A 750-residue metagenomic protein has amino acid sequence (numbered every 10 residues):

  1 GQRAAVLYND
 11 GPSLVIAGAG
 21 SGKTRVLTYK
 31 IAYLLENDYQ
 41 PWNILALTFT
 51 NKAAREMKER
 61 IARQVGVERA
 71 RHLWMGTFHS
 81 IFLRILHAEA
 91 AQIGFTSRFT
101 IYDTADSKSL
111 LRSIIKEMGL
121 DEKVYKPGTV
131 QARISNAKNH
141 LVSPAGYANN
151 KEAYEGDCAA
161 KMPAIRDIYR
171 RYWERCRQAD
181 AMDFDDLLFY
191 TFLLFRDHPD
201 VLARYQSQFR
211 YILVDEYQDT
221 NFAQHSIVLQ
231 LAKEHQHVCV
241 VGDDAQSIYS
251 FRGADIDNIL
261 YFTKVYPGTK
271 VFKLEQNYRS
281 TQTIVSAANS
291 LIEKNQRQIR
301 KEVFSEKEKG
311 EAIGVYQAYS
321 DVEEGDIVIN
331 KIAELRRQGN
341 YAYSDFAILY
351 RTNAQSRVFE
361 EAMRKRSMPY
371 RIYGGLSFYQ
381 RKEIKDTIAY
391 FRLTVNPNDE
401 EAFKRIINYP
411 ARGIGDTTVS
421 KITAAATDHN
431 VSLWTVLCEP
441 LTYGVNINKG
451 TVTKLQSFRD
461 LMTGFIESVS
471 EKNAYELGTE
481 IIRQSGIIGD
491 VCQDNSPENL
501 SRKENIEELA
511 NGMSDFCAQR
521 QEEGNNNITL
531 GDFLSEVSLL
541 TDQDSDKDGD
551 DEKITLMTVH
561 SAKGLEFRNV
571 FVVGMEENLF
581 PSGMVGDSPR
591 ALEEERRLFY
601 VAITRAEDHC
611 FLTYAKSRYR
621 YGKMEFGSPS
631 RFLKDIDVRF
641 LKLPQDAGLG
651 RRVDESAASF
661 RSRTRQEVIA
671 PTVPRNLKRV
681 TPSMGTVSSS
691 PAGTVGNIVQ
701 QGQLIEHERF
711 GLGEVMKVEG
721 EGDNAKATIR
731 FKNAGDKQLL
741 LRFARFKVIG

Functional and structural regions predicted by a protein language model:
G1-I16, R25-V26, L45-A46, A53-E56 (+4 more regions): Conserved helicase NTPase motor core
G1-S97, I101-Y102, K108, A179 (+3 more regions): P-loop NTPase Walker
G11, Y39-N43, R69-R71, L110 (+10 more regions): Short glycine-/polar-rich loops that comprise or flank the Walker A/P-loop and associated switch/sensor motifs
V15, A19-L27, A90, P267-K270 (+4 more regions): Helicase P-loop NTPase motor core
L47, M75, T100-T104, L120-G128 (+15 more regions): Conserved phosphate/pyrophosphate-binding and hydrolysis machinery centered on Walker-type P-loop NTPases, extending
A70-H72, A91-D186, F209, V271-K273 (+3 more regions): ATP-hydrolysis module of ASCE/P-loop NTPase motor domains, specifically the Walker B Asp-Glu catalytic pair
Y154, C158, S356-M368, R381 (+2 more regions): Conserved helicase C-terminal RecA-like lobe
K563, G574-Q738, F743-G750: C-terminal accessory regions
